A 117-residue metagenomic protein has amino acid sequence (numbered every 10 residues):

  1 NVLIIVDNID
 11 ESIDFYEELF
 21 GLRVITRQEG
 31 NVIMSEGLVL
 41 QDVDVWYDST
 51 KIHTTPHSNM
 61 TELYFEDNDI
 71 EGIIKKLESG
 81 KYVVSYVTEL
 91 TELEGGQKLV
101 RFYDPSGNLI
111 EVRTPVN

Functional and structural regions predicted by a protein language model:
N1-E11, T61-L63, V116-N117: N-terminal beta-strand motif that seeds the catalytic metal site of vicinal oxygen chelate
N8-R23: Amphipathic alpha-helical segments
E11-S12, D69-I74: Short, conserved charged micro-motifs
G21-R27, V84-E89: Short secondary-structure junctions
R23-H57, L109-T114: Conserved short beta-strand elements that form part of the metal-binding/catalytic scaffold of enzyme active sites
V32, T61, G96-V100: Short beta-strand micro-motifs in enzyme catalytic cores
T55-M60, E94: Short glycine-enriched loop/turn motifs at secondary-structure junctions
K75-N117: Vicinal oxygen chelate
